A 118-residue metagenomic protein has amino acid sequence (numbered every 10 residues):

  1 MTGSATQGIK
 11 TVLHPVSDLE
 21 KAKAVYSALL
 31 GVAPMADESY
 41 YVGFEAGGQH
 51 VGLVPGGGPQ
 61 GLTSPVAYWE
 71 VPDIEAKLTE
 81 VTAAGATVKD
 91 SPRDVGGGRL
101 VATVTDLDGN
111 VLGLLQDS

Functional and structural regions predicted by a protein language model:
M1-A5, A84-S118: Vicinal oxygen chelate
M1-K23, G48-H50, P65-A67, D117-S118: N-terminal beta-strand motif that seeds the catalytic metal site of vicinal oxygen chelate
G8-S17, E45, P59-A83, L100-T105 (+1 more regions): Vicinal oxygen chelate
H14, M35, P92-D94: Short beta-strand-to-loop elements that line the ligand-binding cleft of bilobed periplasmic-binding protein-like
E20-L29, A102, V111: Conserved active-site alpha-helix within GNAT-family acetyltransferase domains
K23-A24, Y41, L78-T79: Short glycine-/small-residue-rich flexible loop motifs, especially phosphate/cofactor-binding loops
L29-P34, G85-T87: Conserved acetyl-CoA-binding loop of GNAT-fold acetyltransferases
V32-P65, V111-Q116: Conserved short beta-strand elements that form part of the metal-binding/catalytic scaffold of enzyme active sites
